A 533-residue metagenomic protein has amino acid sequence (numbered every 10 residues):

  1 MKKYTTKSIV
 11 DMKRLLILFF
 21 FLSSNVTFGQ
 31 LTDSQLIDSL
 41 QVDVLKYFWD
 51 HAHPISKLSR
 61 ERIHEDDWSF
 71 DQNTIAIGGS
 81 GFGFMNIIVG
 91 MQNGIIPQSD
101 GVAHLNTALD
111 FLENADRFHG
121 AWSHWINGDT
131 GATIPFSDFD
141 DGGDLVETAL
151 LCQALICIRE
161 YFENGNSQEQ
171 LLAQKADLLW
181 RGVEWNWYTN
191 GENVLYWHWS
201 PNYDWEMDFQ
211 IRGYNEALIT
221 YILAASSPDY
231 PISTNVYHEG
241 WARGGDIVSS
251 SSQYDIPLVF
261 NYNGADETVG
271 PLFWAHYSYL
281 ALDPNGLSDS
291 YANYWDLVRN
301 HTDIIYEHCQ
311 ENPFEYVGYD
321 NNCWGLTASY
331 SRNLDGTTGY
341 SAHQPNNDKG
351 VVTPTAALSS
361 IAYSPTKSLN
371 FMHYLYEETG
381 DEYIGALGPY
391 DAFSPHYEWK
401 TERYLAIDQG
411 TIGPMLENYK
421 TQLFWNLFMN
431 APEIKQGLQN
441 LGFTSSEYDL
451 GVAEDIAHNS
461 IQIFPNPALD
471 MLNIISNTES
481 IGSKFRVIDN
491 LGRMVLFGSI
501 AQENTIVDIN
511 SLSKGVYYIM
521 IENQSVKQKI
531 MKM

Functional and structural regions predicted by a protein language model:
M1-L31: Bacterial Sec-dependent N-terminal signal peptides
T6-K7, F28, A328, E479 (+1 more regions): N-terminal compositionally biased, intrinsically disordered segments and leader/signal-like regions
V10-M12, Q30-L36, E454-N459: Extreme N-terminus of proteins, especially the signal/transit-peptide cleavage junction and the first residues
F20, F28, T74, G142 (+5 more regions): Short N-terminal micro-motifs specific to bacterial/archaeal maturation and metal-cluster initiation sites
S23, G286, K420, L469 (+1 more regions): Surface-exposed, flexible loop/turn segments at secondary-structure boundaries
Q30-D449: Ser/Thr/Asn(+Pro)-rich, low-complexity disordered segments
A453-M533: C-terminal outer-membrane/trafficking sorting elements
